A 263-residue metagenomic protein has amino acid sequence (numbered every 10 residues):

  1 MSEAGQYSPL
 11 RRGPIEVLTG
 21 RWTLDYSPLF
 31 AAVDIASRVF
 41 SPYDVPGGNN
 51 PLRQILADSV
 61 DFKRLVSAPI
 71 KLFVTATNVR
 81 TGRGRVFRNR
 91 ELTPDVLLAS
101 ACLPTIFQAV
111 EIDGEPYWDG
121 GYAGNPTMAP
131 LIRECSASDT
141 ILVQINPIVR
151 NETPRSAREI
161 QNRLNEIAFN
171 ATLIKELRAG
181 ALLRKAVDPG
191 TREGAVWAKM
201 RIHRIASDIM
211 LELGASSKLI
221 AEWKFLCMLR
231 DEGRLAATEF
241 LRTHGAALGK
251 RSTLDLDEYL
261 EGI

Functional and structural regions predicted by a protein language model:
M1-I263: Patatin-like phospholipase
